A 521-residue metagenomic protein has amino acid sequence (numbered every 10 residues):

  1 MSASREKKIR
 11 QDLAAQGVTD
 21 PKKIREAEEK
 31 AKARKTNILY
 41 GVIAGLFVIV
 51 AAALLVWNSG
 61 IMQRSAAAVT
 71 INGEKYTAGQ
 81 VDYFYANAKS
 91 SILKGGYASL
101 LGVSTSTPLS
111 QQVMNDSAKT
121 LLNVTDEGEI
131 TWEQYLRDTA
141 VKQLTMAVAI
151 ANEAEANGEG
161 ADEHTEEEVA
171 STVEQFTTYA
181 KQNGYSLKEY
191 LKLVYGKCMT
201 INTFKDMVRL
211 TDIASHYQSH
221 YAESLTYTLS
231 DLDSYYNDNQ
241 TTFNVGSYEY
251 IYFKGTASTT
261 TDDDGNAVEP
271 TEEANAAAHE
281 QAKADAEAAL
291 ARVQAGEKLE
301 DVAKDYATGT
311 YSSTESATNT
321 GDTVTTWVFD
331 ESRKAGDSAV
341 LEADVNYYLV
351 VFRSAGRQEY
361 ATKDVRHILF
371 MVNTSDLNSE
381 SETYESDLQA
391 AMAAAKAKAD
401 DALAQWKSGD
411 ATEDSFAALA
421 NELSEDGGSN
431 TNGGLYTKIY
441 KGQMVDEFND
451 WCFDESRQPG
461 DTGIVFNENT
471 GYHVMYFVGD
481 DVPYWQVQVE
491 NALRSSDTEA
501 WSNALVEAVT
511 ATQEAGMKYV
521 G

Functional and structural regions predicted by a protein language model:
A3-R5, I9-G45, A52-R64, G160 (+3 more regions): PPIase-associated folding chaperone regions across multiple families
D12, S117, Y135, T139 (+8 more regions): Charge-rich, solvent-exposed alpha-helical interaction surfaces
G60-T203: N-terminal targeting/tethering segments
A67-I71, T125-V141, I150-D162, F176 (+11 more regions): Second-shell loop/turn segments in exported
Y85-I92, L144, V148, N152-A161 (+16 more regions): Sec/Tat-exported extracytoplasmic proteins
A284-T326, E359-Y360, A397-E447, V478-G479 (+1 more regions): Peptidyl-prolyl cis-trans isomerase
